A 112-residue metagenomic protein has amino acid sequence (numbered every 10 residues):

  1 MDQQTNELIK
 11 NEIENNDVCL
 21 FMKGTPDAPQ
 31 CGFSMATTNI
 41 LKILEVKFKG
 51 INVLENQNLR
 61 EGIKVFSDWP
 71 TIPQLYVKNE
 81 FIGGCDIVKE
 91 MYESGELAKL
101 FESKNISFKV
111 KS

Functional and structural regions predicted by a protein language model:
Q3, S107-S112: Short acidic DE-rich linear segments
T5-E7, R60: Eukaryotic intrinsically disordered and solvent-exposed regulatory patches
I9-K47: Local sequence-structure signature of Cys/Sec-based thiol-disulfide redox active-site neighborhoods
K42-E61, P70: Thiol-based oxidoreductase modules, predominantly thioredoxin-like and allied folds used for disulfide exchange
E61-P73, V110: Short Fe-S-cluster ligation motifs
V77-K109: Non-catalytic, surface beta->alpha helical segment in thiol-disulfide oxidoreductase systems
